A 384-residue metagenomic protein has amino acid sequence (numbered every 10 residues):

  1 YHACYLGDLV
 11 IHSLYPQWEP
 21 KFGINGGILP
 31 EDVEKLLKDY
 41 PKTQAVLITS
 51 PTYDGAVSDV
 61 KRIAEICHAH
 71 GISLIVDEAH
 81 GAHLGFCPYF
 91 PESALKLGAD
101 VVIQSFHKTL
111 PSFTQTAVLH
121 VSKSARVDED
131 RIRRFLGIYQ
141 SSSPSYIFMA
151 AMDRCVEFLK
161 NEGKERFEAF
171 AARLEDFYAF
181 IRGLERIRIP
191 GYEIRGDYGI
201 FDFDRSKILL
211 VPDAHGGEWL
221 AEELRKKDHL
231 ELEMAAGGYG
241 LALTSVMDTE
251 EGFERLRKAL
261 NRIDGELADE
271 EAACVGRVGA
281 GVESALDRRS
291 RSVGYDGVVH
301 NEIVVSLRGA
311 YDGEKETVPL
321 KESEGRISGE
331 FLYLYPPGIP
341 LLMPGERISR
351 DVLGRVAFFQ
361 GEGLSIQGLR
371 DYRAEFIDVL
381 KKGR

Functional and structural regions predicted by a protein language model:
Y1-E193, P212: Conserved PLP-enzyme active-site core in the AAT-like
Q115, S206, E375: Change "...and in nucleic-acid phosphodiester-cleaving endonucleases..." to "...and in nucleic-acid processing enzymes
L119-V121, L210, T244, V379: Hydrophobic side chains in beta-strands
E175-G276, L286-G368: Conserved C-terminal alpha-helix-loop-beta "cap" of PLP-dependent enzymes that closes/shapes the active-site mouth
R277-G281: Intrinsic, low-complexity polybasic segments
L369-G383: Terminal helix/beta-alpha structural elements that buttress the NAD(P)+-binding lobe
